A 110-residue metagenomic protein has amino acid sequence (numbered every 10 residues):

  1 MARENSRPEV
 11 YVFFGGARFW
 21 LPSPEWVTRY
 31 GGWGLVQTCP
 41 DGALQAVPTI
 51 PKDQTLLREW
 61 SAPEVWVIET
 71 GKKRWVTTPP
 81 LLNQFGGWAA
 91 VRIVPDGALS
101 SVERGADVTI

Functional and structural regions predicted by a protein language model:
M1-I110: Short, surface-exposed polybasic-aromatic patches that bind anionic ligands, especially phosphate groups
